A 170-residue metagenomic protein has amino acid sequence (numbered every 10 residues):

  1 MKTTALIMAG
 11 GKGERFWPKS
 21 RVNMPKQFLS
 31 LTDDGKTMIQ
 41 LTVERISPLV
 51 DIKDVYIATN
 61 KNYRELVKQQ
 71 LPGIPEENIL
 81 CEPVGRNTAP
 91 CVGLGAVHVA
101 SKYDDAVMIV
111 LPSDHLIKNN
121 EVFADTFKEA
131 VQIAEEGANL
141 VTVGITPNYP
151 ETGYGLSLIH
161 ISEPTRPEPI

Functional and structural regions predicted by a protein language model:
M1-I7, R15-P18, D33-P112, K118: Conserved N-terminal catalytic core of the sugar/cofactor nucleotidyltransferase
G11: Conserved G/P- and acidic residue-centered "switch" motifs that form tight phosphate/ATP-binding loops in soluble
W17-R21, Q69, N120-F123, T152-L158: Short acidic, glycine/serine/threonine-rich loops at helix termini
N23-L29: Short glycine-rich, Thr/Ser-proximal phosphate-binding strand/loop in the N-terminal lobe of ATP-dependent enzymes
F28, I79, L140-T142: Conserved beta-strand scaffold positions in the cores of enzyme catalytic domains, especially in NTP/NDP-utilizing
N119-Y149: Conserved donor-nucleotide/metal-binding helix-loop-beta segment in metal-dependent transferases, i.e., the alpha-helix
I159-I170: Single conserved hydrophobic/aromatic residue that forms the stacking wall/gate of nucleotide- or nucleobase-binding
